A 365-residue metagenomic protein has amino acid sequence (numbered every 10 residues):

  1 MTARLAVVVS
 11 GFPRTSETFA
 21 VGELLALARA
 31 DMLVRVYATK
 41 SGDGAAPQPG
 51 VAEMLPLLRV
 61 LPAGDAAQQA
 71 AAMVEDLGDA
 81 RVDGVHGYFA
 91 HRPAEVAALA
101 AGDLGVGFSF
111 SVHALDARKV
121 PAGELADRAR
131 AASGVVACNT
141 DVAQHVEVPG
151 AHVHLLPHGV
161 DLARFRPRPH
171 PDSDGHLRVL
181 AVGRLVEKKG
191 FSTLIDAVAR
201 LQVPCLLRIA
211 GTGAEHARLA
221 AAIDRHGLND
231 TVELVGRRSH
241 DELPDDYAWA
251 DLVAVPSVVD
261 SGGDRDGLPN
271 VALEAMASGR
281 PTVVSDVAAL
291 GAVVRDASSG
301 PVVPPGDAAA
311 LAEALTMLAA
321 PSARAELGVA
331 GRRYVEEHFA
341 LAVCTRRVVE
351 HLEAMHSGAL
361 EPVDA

Functional and structural regions predicted by a protein language model:
M1-V60, D364: N-terminal subdomain of nucleotide-sugar transferases
T18, G22, L177, A181-R200 (+3 more regions): A conserved mid-protein helix/loop that constitutes part of the nucleotide-sugar donor-binding site
V120-G123, V160-H176: Acidic anion/phosphate-binding donor-loop and adjacent secondary structure in glycosyltransferase catalytic cores
D141, G159: Carbohydrate-associated surface elements
A220-E242: Nucleotide-activated donor-binding/catalytic signature segment of Leloir-type glycosyltransferases, i.e., the conserved
T231, M317, A323-C344: A short, well-ordered alpha-helix in the C-terminal region of glycosyltransferases
A272, A277, P281-V284: Short hydrophobic beta-strand element within catalytic cores of glycosyltransferases and related nucleotide-activated
D296-A297, P301-A308, M317-S322: Conserved acidic donor-binding segment of nucleotide-sugar-dependent glycosyltransferases
